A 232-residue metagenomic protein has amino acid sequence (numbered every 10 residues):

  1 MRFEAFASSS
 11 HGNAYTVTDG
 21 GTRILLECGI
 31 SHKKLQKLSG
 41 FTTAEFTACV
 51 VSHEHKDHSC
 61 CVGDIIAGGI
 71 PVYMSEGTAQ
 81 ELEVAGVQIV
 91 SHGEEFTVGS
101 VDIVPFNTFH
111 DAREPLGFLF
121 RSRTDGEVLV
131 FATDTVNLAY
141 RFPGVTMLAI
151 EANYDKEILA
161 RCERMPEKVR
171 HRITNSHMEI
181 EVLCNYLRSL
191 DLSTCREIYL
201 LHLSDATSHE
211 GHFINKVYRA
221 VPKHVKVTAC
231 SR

Functional and structural regions predicted by a protein language model:
M1-S39, L116-D134, M147: Conserved beta-strand hairpin/beta-sheet module of binuclear metal-dependent hydrolase folds, prominently
H11, E54-S59, Q80-E81, A112-R113 (+3 more regions): Active-site environment of divalent metal-dependent phosphoester hydrolases
V17, E27, H53, V72 (+6 more regions): Divalent metal-coordination and catalytic microenvironments
I24-E27, C49-V51, G69-E76, Q88-I89 (+1 more regions): Short, hydrophobic beta-strand segments that form beta-sheet elements in well-ordered domains
S31-G77: Active-site metal-binding motif and surrounding structural segment of the metallo-beta-lactamase
C60-G69, V84-A85, S208-K216: Metal-dependent catalytic neighborhoods of phosphoester/phosphodiester hydrolases
Y73-G126: Metallo-beta-lactamase
P143-R232: Cap/insert and terminal regions of metallo-dependent hydrolase folds
